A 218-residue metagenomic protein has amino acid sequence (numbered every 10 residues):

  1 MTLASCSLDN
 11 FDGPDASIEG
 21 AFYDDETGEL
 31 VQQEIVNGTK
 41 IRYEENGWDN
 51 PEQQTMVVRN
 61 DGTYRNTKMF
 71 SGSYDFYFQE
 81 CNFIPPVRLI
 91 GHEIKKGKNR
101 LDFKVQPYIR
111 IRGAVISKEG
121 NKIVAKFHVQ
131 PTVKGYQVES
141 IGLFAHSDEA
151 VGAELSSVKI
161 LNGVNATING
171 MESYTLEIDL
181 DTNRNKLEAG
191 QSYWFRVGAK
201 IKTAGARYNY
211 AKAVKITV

Functional and structural regions predicted by a protein language model:
M1-E29: Bacterial Sec-dependent N-terminal signal peptides
E19-Y23, V124-T132: Short edge beta-strand/loop segments characteristic of extracellular beta-sandwich folds
E26-D49, Y136-E139: Short, ordered, surface-exposed loop/turn motifs in non-cytosolic proteins
E45-D61: Short, acidic Ser/Thr/Gly-rich low-complexity loop/linker segments typical of extracellular and cell-surface proteins
G62-V87: A short, solvent-exposed beta-strand micro-motif common in secreted/extracellular proteins
T63-S71, M171-E188: Signal that preferentially marks extracellular ectodomain short beta-strand elements of beta-sandwich modules
C81-Y108: Structured interaction patches on ligand/partner-binding surfaces of diverse proteins
D181-Y208, V218: Beta-strand-rich modules
